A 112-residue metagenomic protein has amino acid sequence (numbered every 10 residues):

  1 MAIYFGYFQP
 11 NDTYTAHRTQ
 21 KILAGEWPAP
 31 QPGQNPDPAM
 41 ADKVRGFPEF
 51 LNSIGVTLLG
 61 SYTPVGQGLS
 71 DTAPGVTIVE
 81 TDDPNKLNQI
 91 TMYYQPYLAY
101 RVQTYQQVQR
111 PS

Functional and structural regions predicted by a protein language model:
M1-A73, D82, V108-S112: Short S/T/G/P-rich N-terminal loop/turn motif that feeds into the first structured element of a domain
G6-F8, T77, V102: A structural signal for short, well-ordered beta-strand segments
A73-G75, L98: A generic structural signal for short beta-strands and their flanking turns/coil linkers
V79-K86: Helix N-cap motif at beta-to-alpha junctions
L87-Q95: Short amphipathic alpha-helices in soluble, non-transmembrane regions that often serve as interface/regulatory elements
Y94-V102: A common structural junction motif
Q103-Q107: A generic structural motif
